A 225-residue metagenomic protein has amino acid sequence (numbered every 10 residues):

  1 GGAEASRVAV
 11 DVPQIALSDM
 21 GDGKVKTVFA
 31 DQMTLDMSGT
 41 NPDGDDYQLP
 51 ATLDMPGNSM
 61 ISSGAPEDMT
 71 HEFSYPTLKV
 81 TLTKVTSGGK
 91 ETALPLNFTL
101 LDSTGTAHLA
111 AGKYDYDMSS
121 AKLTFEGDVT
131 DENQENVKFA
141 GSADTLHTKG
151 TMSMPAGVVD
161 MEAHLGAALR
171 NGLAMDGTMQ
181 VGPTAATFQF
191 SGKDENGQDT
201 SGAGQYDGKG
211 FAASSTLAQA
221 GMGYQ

Functional and structural regions predicted by a protein language model:
G1-Q225: Glycine-rich, small/hydroxylated-residue low-complexity segments
